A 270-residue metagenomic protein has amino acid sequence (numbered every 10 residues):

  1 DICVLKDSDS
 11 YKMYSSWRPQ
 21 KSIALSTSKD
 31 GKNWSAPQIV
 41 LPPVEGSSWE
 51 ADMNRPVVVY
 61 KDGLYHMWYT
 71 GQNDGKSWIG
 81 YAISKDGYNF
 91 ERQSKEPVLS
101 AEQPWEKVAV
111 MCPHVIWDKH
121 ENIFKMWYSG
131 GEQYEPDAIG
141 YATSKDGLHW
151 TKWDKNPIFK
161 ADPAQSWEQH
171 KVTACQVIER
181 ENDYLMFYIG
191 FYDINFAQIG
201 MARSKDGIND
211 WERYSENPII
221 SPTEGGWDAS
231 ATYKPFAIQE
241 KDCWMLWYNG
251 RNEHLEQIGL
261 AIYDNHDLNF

Functional and structural regions predicted by a protein language model:
D1-M111, I116-H170, I178-S230, Q239-F270: Beta-rich carbohydrate-recognition and catalytic domains
P235: Extracellular glycan/ECM-engagement signal in secreted proteins
